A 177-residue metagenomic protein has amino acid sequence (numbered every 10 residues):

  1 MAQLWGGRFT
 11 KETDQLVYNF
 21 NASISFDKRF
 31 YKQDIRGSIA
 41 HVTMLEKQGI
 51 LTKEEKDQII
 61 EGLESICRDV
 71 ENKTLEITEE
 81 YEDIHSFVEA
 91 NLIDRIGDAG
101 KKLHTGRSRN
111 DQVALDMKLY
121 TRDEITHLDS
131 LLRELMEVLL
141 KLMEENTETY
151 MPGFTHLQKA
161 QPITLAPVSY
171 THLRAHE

Functional and structural regions predicted by a protein language model:
M1-L173: A helix-coil-helix interface module used to build multimeric assemblies and to scaffold catalytic/cofactor sites
